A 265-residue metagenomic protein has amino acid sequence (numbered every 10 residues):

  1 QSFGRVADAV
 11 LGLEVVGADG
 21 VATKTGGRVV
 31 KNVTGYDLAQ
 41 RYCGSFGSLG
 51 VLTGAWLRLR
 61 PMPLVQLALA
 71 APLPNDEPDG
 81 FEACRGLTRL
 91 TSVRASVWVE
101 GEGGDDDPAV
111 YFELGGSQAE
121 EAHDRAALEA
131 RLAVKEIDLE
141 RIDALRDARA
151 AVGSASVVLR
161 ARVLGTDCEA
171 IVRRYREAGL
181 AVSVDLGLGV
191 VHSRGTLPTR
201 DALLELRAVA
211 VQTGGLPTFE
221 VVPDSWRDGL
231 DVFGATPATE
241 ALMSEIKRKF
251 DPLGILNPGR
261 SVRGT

Functional and structural regions predicted by a protein language model:
Q1-L90, V97: FAD-binding subdomain of flavoenzyme oxidoreductases
A7, N32, P74-F81, L90 (+6 more regions): Electropositive phosphate-/nucleotide-binding environments in soluble metabolic enzymes
L13-E14, V21, Q40, L49-G50 (+7 more regions): Structural motif
V16, W56-R60, P72-P74, G115-S117 (+2 more regions): Solvent-exposed residues in well-ordered beta-strands and their adjoining turns, especially edge/terminal strands
V21, A133-T265: Conserved glycine-rich FAD pyrophosphate-binding loop
V51-W56, R89-G101, A144-L145, R174-A181 (+1 more regions): Short amphipathic beta-strand starts and helix->beta connectors
L59-A70, G103-Y111, H192, D224-G229: Active-site-proximal beta-alpha loop/turn segments in soluble metabolic enzymes
Q66, P72-L73, G80-D138: A conserved active-site cap/scaffold subdomain adjacent to cofactor or substrate pockets
